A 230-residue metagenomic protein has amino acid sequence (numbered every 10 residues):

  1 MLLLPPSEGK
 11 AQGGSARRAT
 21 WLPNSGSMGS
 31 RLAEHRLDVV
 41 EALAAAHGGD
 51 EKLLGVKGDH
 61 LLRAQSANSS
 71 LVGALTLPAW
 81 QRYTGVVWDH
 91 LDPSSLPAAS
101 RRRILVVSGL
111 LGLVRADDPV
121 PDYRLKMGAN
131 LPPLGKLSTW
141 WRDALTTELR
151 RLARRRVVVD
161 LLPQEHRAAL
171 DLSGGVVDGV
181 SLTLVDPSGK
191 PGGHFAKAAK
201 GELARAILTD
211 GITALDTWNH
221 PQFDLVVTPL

Functional and structural regions predicted by a protein language model:
M1-L125, T209: Near-N-terminal "mature-domain entry" segment
P93-L230: Internal, well-folded beta-alpha domain core
